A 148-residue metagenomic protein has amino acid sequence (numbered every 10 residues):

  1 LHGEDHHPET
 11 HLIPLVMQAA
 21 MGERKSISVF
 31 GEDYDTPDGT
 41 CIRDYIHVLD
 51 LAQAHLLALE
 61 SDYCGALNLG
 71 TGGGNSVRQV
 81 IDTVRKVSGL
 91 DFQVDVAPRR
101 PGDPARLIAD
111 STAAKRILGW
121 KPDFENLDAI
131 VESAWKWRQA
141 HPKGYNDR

Functional and structural regions predicted by a protein language model:
L1-E9, Q18: Hydrophobic, Gly/Ser/Ala-rich alpha-helical and linker tracts in large acyl-processing enzymes of secondary/lipid
I13-R148: C-terminal substrate-binding subdomain of Rossmann-fold SDR/epimerase-dehydratase oxidoreductases
